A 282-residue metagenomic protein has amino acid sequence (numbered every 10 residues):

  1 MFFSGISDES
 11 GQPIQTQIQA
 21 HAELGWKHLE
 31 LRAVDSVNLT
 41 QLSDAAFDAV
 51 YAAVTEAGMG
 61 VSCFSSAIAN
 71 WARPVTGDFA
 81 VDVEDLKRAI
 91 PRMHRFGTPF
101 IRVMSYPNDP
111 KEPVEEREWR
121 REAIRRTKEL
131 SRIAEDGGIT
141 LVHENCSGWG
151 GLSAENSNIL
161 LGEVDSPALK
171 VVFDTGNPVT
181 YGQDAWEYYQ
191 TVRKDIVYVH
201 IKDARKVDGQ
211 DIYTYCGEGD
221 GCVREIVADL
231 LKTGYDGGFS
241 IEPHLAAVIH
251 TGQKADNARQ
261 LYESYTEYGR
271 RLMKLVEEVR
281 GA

Functional and structural regions predicted by a protein language model:
M1-S7, G11-G25, T55, V83 (+3 more regions): Histidine-acidic metal/acid-base catalytic patches
E9, A33-D35, A67-N70, S105-P110 (+4 more regions): Active-site-proximal loop/turn and secondary-structure-junction residues that shape catalytic pockets, frequently
Q12-Q17, T55-E56, A72-V171, T180 (+2 more regions): Active-site acidic/histidine proton-transfer and metal-coordination neighborhood in alpha/beta enzyme cores
K27-H28, G60, P99, T140 (+1 more regions): Residue-level detector of anion-binding/catalytic polar loops
E30, C63-S65, R102, V142 (+2 more regions): Conserved beta-strand positions in the central sheet of alpha/beta enzyme cores
L31-V54, Y106-K111: Glycine-rich, proline-tolerant flexible connector loops at the mouths of alpha/beta enzymes
D35-N38, N70-V75, D109-V114, T180-Y181 (+2 more regions): A short acidic, helix-capping loop that chelates divalent metal ions and anchors anionic groups
V50-V75: Short hydrophobic interaction/assembly module
